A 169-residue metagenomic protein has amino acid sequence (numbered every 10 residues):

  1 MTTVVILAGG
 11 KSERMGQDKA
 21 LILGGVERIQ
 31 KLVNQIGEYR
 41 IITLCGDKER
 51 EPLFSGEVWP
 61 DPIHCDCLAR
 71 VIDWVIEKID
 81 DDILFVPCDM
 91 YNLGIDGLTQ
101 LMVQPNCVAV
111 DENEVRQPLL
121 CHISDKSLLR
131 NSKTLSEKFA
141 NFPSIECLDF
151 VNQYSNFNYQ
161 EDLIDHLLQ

Functional and structural regions predicted by a protein language model:
M1-V115, R130-L135, N141-Q153, E161-L163: Nucleotide and nucleotide-moiety/phosphate-recognizing core
Q117-I123, N156: Short glycine- and hydrophobic/aromatic-rich loop-to-beta-strand nucleating segment in the catalytic cores
I123-L135, L167-Q169: Aromatic-glycine-rich donor-binding/catalytic loop that engages nucleotide-sugar donors across glycosyltransferases
N158-Q169: Short amphipathic alpha-helical segments
